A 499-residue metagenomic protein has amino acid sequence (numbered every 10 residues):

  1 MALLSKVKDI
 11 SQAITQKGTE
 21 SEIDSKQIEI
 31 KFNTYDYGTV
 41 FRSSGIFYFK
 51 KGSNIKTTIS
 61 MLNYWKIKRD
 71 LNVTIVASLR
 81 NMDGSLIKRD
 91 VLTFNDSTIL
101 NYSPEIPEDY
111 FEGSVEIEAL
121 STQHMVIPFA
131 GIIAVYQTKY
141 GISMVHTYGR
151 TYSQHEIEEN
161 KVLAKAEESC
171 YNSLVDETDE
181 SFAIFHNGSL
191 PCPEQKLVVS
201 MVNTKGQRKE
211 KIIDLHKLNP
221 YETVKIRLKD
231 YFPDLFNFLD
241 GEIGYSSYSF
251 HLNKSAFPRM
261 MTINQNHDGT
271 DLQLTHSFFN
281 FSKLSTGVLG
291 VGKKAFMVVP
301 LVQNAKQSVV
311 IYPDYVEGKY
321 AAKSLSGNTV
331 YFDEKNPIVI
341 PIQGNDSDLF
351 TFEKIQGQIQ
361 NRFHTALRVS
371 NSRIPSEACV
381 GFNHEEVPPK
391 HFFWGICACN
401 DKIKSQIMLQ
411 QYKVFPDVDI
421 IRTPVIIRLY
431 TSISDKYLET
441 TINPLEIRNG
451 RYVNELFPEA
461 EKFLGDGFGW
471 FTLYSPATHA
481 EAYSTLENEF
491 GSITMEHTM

Functional and structural regions predicted by a protein language model:
A2-M499: Gly/Pro-rich, tryptophan- and cysteine-flecked surface segments typical of secreted/extracellular proteins
